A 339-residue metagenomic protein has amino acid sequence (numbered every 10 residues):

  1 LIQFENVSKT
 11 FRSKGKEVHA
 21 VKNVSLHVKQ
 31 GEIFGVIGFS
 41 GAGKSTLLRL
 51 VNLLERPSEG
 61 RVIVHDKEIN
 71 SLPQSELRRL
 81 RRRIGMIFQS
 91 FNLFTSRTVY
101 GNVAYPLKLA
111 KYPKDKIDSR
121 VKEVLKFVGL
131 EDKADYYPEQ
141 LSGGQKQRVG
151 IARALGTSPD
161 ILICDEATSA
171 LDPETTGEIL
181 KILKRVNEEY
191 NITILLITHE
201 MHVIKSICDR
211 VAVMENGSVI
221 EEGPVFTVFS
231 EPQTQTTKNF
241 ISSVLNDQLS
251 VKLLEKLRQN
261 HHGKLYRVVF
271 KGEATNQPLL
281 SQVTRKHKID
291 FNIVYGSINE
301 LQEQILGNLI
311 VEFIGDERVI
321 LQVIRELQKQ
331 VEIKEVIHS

Functional and structural regions predicted by a protein language model:
N52: Helix-to-loop junction immediately C-terminal to a conserved catalytic motif
I69-G85, L109, K114-D115, V228-P232: ABC ATPase NBD coupling module
V99-K108, D118, K122: Short helical segment in ABC ATPase nucleotide-binding domains corresponding to the A-loop/adjacent helical element
Y137-L141, Q145: Conserved ABC ATPase signature
G156-D160: A short, proline-enriched helix->beta-strand linker immediately N-terminal to the Walker B motif in ABC-type P-loop
